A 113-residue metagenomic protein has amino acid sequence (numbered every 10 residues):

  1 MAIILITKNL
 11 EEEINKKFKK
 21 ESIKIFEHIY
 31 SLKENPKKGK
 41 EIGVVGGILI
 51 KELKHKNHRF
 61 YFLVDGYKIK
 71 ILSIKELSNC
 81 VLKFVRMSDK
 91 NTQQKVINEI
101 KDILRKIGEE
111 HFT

Functional and structural regions predicted by a protein language model:
M1, I48-I50, N79: Sequence-level motif detector for i,i+2 pairs with an aromatic at +2
M1-I25, L104-R105, E109-T113: Arg/Lys-rich, positively charged N-terminal/basic patches that mediate binding to nucleic acids
A2-I6, K24-E27, P36, K70-I74: Membrane-targeting and insertion segments and their boundary/processing signals
I4, H58-R59, V64-T113: Enriched for short, Lys/Arg-rich terminal
L5, N9-E12, K33, I42 (+1 more regions): General secondary-structure edge motif
N9-K16, G47-N57: Short charge-dense sequence patches
I29-K54: A short, surface-exposed loop/turn module that caps and links secondary-structure elements
